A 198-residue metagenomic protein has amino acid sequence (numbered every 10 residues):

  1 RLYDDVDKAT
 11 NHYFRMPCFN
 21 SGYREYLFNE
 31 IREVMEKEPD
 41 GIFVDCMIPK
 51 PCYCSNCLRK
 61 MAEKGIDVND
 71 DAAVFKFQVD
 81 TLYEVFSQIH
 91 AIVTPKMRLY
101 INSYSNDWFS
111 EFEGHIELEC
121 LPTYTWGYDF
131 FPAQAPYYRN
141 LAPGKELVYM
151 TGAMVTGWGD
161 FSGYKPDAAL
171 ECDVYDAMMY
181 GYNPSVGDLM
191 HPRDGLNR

Functional and structural regions predicted by a protein language model:
R1-K37, V68-F75, V79, Y83-S87: Active-site-adjacent "subsite" loops/lids of carbohydrate-active enzymes
R1-T10, D45-N69, H115: Aromatic- and acidic-residue-enriched segments that line the glycan-binding/catalytic groove of carbohydrate-active
Y13-F19, D45-K60, H90-T94, G163: Short, exposed beta-strand "edge-strand" segments with a Pro/Gly-rich flavor and a Y/T-containing core
N20-S21, C54, R193, N197-R198: Short, structured coil/loop segments at alpha-helix boundaries
L27-F28, E33-Y53, P184-S185: Short acidic catalytic loops
E30-E33, K60, H191: Residue-level detector of solvent-exposed, low-hydrophobicity positions
D40-D45, D71-F75, T81-R198: Hydrophobic targeting/anchoring helices
